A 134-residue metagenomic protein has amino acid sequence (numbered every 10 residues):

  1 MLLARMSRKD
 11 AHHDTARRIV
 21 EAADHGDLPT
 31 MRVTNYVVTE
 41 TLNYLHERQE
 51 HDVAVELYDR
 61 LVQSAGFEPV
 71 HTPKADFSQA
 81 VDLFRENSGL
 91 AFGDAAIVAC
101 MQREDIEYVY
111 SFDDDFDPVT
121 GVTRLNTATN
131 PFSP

Functional and structural regions predicted by a protein language model:
M1, Y36, A95-A96: Active-site phosphate/pyrophosphate-handling residues
M1-R32, H46-E56, S133: Short, well-structured N-terminal submotif of metal-dependent ribonuclease cores
L3, L42-N43, V81: Amphipathic alpha-helical segments within well-ordered protein domains
T34-E40: Short, conserved active-site loops that position catalytic residues or coordinate cofactors/metal ions across diverse
V38, E104-P134: Acidic, PIN/NYN-like endoribonuclease modules and their adjacent C-terminal/linker elements
N43-V70: Helix-adjacent hinge/juxtasegments
R48-H51, N87-S88, L125-T129: Short, hinge-like loop/turn segments at secondary-structure boundaries
P69-E107: Active-site neighborhoods of divalent-metal-dependent phosphate/nucleic-acid chemistry enzymes
